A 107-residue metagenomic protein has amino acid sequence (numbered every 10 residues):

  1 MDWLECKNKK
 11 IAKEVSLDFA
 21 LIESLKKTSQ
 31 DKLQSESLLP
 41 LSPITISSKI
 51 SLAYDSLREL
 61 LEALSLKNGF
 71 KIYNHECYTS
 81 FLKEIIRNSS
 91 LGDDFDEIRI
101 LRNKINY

Functional and structural regions predicted by a protein language model:
M1-Y107: Terminal alpha-helical segments
